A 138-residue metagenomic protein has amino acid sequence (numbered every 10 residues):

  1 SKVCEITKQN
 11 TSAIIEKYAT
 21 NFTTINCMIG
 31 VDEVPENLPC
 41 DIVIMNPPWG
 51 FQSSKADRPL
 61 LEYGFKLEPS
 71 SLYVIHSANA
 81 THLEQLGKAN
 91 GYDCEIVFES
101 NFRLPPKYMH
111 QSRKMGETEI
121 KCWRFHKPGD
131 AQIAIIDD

Functional and structural regions predicted by a protein language model:
S1-D138: Class I S-adenosyl-L-methionine-dependent methyltransferase catalytic core
